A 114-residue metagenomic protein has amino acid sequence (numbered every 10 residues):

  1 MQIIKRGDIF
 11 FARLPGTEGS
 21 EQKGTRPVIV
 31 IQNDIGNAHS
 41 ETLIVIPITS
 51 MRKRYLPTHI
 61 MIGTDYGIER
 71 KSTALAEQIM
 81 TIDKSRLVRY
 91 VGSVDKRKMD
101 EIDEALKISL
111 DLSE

Functional and structural regions predicted by a protein language model:
M1-E114: Conserved functional hotspots at enzyme active or ligand-binding sites that engage polyanionic ligands
